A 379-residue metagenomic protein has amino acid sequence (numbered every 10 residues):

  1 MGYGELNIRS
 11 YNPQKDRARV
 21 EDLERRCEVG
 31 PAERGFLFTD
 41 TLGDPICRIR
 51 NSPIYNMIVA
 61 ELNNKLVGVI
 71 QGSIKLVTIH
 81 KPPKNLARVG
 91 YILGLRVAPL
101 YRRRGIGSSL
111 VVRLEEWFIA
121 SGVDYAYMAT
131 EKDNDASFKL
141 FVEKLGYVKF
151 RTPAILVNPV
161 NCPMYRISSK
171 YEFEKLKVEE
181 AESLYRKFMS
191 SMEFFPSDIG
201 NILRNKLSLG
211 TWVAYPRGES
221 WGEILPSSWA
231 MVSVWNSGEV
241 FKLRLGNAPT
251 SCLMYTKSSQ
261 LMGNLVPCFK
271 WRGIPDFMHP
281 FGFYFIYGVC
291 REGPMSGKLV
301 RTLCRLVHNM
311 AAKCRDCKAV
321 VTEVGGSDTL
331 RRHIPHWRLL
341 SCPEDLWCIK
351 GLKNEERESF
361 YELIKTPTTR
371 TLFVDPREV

Functional and structural regions predicted by a protein language model:
M1, N85-A87, F277-F281: Short, flexible turn/loop "capping" segments at secondary-structure junctions
Y3-G94, S108, V112, Y127-M128: An N-terminus-focused feature that recognizes amino-terminal "leader" regions
D16-R25, V29-M57, E61-L62, F138 (+1 more regions): Amide-forming acyltransferase catalytic core, primarily the GNAT-like/NAT-type and related acyltransferase folds
E24-E28, L114, F118, F188-M192 (+1 more regions): Hydrophobic, Leu/Ile/Phe/Ala-enriched alpha-helical segments that form helix-helix packing faces
N63-K65, I74, V97, R102 (+5 more regions): Conserved beta-strand elements of beta-rich interaction domains across eukaryotes, especially beta-propellers
G94-V97, R103-A120, E143, M295-N309: Conserved acetyl-CoA-binding loop-helix of GNAT-fold acetyltransferases
T130-N134, K139-S169, A230-V379: Active-site/acyl-donor-binding loops of N-acyltransferases
